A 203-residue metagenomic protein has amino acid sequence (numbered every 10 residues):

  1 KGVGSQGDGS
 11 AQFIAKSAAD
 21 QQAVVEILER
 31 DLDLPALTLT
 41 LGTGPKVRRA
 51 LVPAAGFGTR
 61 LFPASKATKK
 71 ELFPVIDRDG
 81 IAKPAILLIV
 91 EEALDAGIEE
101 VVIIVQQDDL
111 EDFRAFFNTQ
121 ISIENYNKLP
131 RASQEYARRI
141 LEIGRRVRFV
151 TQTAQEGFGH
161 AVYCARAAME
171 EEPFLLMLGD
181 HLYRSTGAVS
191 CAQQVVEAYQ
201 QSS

Functional and structural regions predicted by a protein language model:
G2-G7: Short acidic/histidine-rich active-site segments
G9, F13-G44: Conserved glycine-rich phosphate/nucleotide-binding loop and adjacent Mg2+-coordinating catalytic segment
A23, Q194-E197: Alpha-helical scaffolding segments of alpha/beta enzyme cores, especially the outer helices of TIM-barrel or partial
E26, Y163, Q193: Active-site phosphate/pyrophosphate- and oxyanion-stabilizing loops and adjacent acidic/basic residues in soluble
A36-T38, L72, V147-F149: Conserved beta-strand scaffold positions in the cores of enzyme catalytic domains, especially in NTP/NDP-utilizing
G44-A55, R60-P63, D77-L176, L182-V189 (+1 more regions): Conserved N-terminal catalytic core of the sugar/cofactor nucleotidyltransferase
Q200-S203: A short, conserved acidic/glycine-rich loop-to-beta-strand motif that forms the donor nucleotide-sugar/metal
